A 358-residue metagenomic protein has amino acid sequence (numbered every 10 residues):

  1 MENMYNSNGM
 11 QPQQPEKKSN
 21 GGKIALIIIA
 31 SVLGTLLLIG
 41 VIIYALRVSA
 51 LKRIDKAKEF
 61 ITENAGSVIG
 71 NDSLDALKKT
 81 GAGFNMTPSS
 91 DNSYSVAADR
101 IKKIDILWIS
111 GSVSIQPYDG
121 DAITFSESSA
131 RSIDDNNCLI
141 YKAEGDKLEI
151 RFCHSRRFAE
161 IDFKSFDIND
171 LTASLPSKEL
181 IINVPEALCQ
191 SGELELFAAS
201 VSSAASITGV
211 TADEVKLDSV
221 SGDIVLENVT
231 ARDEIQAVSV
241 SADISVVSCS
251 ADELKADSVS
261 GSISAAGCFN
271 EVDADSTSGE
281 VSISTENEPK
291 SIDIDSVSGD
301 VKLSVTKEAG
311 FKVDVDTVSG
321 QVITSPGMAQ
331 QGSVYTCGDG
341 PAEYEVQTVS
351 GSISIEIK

Functional and structural regions predicted by a protein language model:
M1-L77: Gram-positive cell-envelope targeting signals
Y44-C153, D167-K216, V225-E227, E234 (+2 more regions): Short linear S-[DN]-x-LW-Φ motif typified by the pepsin-like aspartic protease active-site region
C153, E227-V229, D233-Q236, I244-K358: Short, surface-exposed interaction patches in beta-rich subdomains that mediate adhesion/assembly near membranes
R156-I161: Short, charged/polar, Gly/Pro-enriched secondary-structure boundary elements
D162-I168, P326: Flexible, membrane-facing loop/turn or short amphipathic-helix motifs that contact lipid bilayers or gate lipid-binding
L175-V184, S241, S278, S298: Extracellular beta-strand/beta-solenoid scaffold signature
